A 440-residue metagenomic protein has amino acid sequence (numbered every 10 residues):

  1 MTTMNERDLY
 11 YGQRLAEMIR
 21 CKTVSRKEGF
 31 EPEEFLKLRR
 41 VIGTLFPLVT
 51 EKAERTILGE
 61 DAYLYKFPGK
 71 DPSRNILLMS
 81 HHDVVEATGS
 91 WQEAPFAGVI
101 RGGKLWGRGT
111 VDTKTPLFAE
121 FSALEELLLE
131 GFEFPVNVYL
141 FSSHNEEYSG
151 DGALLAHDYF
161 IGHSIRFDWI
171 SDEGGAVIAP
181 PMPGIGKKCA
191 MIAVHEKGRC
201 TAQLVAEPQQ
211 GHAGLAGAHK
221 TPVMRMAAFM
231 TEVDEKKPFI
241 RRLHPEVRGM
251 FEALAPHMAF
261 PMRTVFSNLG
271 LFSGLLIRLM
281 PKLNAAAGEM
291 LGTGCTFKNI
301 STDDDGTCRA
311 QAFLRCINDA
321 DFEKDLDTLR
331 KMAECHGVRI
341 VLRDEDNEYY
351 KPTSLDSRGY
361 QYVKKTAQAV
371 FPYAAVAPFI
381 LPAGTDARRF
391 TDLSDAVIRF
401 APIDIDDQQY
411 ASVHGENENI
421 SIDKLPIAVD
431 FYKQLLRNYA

Functional and structural regions predicted by a protein language model:
T2-T110, L127-F134: Acidic/His- and Gly-rich active-site-bordering loop/insert found across diverse amide/peptide-bond hydrolases
T88-W91, G131-E133, A193-R199, G288-M290 (+2 more regions): Short glycine/proline-enriched loop/turn "hinge" motifs that connect secondary-structure elements and lie
K104-L105, V111-M191: Acidic/histidine-rich catalytic neighborhood of metal-dependent amide-processing enzymes
F160-H163, D168, A176-K188, I192-T201 (+2 more regions): Acidic-enriched catalytic cores of C-N bond-cleaving enzymes acting on peptides and small amides
V205, N347, Y373-A440: Zn-dependent metallopeptidase/amidohydrolase metal-coordination segment
M230-P238, M262-R263, S354-P402: Active-site-adjacent substrate-binding region of metalloamidase/peptidase-like peptide-processing proteins
D305-M332, P352-K364: C-terminal substrate/ligand-recognition segments
F313-I317, I340-D356, F379-A387: A short beta-alpha structural unit
